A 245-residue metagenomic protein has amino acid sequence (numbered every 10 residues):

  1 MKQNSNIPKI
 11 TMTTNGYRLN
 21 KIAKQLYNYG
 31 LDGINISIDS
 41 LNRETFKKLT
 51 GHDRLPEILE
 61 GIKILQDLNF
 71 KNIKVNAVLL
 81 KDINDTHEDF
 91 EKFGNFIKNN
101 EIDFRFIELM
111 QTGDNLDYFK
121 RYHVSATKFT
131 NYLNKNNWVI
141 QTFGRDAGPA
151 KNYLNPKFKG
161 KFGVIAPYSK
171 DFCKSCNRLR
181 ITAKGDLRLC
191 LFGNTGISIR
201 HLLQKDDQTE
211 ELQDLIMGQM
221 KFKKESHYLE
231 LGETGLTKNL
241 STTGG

Functional and structural regions predicted by a protein language model:
M1-I107: Radical SAM/AdoMet-radical enzyme domain recognition
K92-N99, L109-G245: Auxiliary Fe-S-binding modules of radical SAM enzymes
